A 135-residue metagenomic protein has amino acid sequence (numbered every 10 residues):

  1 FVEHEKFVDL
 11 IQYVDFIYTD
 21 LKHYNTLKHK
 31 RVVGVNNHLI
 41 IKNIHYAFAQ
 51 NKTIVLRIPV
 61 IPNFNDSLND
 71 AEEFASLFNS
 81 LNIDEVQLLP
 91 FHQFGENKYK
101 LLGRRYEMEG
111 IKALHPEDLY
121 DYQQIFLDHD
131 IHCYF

Functional and structural regions predicted by a protein language model:
F1-F94: Conserved AdoMet/S-adenosylmethionine-binding subsite of the radical SAM
V60-F135: Auxiliary Fe-S-binding modules of radical SAM enzymes
